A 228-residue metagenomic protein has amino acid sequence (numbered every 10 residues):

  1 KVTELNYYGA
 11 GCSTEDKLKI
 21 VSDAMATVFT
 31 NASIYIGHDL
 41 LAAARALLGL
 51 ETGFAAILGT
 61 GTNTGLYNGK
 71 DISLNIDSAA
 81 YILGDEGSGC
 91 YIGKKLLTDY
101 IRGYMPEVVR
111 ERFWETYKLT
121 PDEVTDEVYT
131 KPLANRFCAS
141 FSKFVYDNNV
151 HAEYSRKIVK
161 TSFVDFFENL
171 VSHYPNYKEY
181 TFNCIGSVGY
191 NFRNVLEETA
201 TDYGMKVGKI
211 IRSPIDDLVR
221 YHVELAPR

Functional and structural regions predicted by a protein language model:
K1-L5, A24-T27, L47-F54, K95-R228: ATP-binding/phosphotransfer module of carbohydrate and carboxylate kinases, centering on a glycine-rich
Y8: Phosphate-bearing ligand-interacting subdomains that bind or position ATP/ADP/UDP/GDP/NAD(P) or nucleotide-linked
C12-R110: Phosphate-binding/catalytic loop of phosphoryl-transfer enzymes
